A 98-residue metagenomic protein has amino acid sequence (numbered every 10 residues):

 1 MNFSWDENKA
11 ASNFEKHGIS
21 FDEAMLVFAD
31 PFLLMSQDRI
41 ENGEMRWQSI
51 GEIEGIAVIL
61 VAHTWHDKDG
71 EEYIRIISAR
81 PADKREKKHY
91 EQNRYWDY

Functional and structural regions predicted by a protein language model:
M1-Y98: Ribonuclease/tRNase effector modules and their secretory precursors
